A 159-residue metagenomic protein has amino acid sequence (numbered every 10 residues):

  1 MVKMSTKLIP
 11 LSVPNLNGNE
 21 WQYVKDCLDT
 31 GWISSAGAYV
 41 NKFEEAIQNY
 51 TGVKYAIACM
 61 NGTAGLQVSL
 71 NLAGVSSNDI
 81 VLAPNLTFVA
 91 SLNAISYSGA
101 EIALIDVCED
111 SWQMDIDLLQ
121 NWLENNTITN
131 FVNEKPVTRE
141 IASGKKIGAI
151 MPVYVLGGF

Functional and structural regions predicted by a protein language model:
M1-I33: N-terminal "arm"/small-domain region of PLP-dependent enzymes with the aminotransferase-like
V13-P14, D106, V155: Conserved donor-binding loops in enzymes that form glycosidic bonds
A36-I80, A94-Y97, L104, I128-I141: Phosphate-binding glycine-rich loop
A58, A83, A149-V153: A short beta-strand submotif of the Rossmann-like class I SAM-dependent methyltransferase core that lines
P84, E101-S111: Short beta-strand->loop structural element characteristic of the AMP-binding/adenylate-forming
T87-L92: Conserved coil-to-alpha-helix start sites within the AMP-binding
D110-F159: Active-site phosphate-binding strand-loop segment of PLP-dependent enzymes
